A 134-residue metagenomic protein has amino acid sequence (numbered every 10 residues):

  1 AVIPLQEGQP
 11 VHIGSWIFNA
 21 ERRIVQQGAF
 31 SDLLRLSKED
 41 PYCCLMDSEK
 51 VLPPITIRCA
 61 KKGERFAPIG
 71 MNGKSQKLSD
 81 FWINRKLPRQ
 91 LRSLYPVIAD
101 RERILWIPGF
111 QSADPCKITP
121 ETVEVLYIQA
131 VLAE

Functional and structural regions predicted by a protein language model:
A1-E134: AMP-forming adenylation/ATP pyrophosphatase catalytic core
